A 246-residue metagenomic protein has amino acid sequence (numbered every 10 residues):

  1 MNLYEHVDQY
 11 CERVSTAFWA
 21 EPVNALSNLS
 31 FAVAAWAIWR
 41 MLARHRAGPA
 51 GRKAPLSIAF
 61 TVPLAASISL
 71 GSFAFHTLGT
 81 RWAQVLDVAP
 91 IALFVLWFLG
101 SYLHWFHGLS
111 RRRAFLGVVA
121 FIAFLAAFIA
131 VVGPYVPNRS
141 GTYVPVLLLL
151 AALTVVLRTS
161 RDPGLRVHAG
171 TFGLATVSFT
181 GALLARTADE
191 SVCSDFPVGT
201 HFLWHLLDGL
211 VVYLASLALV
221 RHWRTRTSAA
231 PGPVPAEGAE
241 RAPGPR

Functional and structural regions predicted by a protein language model:
M1-R246: Multi-pass alpha-helical transmembrane bundles in non-GPCR membrane proteins that perform intramembrane catalysis
